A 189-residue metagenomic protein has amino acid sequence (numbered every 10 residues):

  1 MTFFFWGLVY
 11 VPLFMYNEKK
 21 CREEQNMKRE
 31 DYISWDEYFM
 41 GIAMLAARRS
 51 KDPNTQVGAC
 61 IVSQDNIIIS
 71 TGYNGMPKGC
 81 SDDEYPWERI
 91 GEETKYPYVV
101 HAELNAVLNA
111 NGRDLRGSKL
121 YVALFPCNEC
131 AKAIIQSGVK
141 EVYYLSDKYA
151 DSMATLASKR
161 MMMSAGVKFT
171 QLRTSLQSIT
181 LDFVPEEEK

Functional and structural regions predicted by a protein language model:
G7, M15-K189: Zinc-dependent deaminase catalytic domain
